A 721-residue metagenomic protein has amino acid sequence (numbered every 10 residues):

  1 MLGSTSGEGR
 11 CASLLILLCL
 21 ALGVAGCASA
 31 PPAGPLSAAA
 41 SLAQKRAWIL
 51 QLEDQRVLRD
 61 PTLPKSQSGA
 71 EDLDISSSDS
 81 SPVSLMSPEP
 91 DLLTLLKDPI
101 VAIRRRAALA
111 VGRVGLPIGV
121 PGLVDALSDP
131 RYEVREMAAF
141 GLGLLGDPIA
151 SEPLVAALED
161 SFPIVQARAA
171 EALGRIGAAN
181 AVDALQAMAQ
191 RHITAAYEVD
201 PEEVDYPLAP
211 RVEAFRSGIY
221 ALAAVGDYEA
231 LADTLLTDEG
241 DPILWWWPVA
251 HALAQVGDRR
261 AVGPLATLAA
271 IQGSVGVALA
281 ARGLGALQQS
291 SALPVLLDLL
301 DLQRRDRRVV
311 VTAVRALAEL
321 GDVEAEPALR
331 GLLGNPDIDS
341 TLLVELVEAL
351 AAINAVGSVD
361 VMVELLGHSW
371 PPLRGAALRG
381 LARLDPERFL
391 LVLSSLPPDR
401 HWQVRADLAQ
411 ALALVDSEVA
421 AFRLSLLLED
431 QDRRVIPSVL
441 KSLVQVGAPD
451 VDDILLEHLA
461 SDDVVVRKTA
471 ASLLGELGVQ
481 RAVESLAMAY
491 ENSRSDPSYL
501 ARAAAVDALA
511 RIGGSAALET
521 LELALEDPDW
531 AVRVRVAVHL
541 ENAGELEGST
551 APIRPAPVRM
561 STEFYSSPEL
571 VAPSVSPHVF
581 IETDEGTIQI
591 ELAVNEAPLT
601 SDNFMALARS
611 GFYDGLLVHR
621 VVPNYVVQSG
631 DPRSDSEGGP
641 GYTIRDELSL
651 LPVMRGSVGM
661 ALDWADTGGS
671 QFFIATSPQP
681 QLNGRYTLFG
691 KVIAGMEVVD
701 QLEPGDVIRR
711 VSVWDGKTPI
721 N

Functional and structural regions predicted by a protein language model:
V24-G26: C-terminal motif of bacterial Sec signal peptides marking the signal peptidase cleavage site
P31-G34, S84-K97, L116-S128, D147-E159 (+12 more regions): Amphipathic alpha-helical scaffolding segments comprising HEAT/armadillo-like alpha-solenoid repeats
S76-S81, R191-E213, D339, N492-D496: Intrinsically disordered, low-complexity Ser/Thr- and acidic-rich flexible linkers and loops, especially at boundaries
S84, V111, G115, L142 (+23 more regions): Alpha-solenoid repeat junctions
P99-I100, P130-R131, S161-F162, H192-I193 (+11 more regions): Short inter-helical turns and helix N-cap capping residues of alpha-solenoid HEAT/ARM repeat scaffolds
R104, R135, Q166, R211 (+11 more regions): Residue-level detector of extended alpha-helical repeat arrays and alpha-solenoid scaffolds
A107, A138, A169, F215-G218 (+10 more regions): Conserved hydrophobic register position within alpha-solenoid helical repeats
V465, E484, M488, N492-L500 (+1 more regions): Cyclophilin-like peptidyl-prolyl cis-trans isomerases
